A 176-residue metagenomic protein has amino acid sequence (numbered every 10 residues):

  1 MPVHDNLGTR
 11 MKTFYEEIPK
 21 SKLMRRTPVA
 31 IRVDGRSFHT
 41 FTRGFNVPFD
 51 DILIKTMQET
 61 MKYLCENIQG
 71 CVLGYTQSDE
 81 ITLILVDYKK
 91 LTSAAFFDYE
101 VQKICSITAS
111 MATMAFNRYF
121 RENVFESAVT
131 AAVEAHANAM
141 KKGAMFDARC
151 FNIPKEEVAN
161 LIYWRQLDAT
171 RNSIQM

Functional and structural regions predicted by a protein language model:
M1-M176: Regulatory and interdomain segments flanking nucleotide-handling catalytic cores in signaling/defense enzymes
